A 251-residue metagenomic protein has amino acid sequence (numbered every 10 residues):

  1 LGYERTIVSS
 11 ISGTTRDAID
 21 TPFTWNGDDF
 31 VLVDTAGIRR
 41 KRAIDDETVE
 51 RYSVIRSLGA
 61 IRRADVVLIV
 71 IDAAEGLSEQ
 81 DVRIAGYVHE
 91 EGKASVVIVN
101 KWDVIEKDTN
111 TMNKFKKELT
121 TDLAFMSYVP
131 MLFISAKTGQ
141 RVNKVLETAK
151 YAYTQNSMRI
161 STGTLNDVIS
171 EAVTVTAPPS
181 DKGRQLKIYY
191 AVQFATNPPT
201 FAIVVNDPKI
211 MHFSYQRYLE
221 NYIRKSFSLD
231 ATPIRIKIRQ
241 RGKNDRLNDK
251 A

Functional and structural regions predicted by a protein language model:
L1-V33, I38, R42-S53, G59 (+2 more regions): C-terminal-of-GTPase-core extension/linker across diverse P-loop GTPases
